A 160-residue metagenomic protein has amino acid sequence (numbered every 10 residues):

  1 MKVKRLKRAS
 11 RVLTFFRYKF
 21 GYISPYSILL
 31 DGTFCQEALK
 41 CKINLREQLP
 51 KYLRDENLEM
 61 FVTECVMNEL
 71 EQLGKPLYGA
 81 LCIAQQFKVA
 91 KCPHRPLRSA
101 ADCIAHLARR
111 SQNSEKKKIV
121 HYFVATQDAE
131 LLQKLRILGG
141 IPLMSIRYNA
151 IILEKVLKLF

Functional and structural regions predicted by a protein language model:
M1-K88: Domain-level signal for Mg2+-assisted phosphodiester chemistry and nucleotide/NA-binding surfaces in nucleic-acid
E64-F160: Nuclease catalytic cores that cleave nucleic-acid phosphodiester bonds, predominantly acidic two-metal-ion
